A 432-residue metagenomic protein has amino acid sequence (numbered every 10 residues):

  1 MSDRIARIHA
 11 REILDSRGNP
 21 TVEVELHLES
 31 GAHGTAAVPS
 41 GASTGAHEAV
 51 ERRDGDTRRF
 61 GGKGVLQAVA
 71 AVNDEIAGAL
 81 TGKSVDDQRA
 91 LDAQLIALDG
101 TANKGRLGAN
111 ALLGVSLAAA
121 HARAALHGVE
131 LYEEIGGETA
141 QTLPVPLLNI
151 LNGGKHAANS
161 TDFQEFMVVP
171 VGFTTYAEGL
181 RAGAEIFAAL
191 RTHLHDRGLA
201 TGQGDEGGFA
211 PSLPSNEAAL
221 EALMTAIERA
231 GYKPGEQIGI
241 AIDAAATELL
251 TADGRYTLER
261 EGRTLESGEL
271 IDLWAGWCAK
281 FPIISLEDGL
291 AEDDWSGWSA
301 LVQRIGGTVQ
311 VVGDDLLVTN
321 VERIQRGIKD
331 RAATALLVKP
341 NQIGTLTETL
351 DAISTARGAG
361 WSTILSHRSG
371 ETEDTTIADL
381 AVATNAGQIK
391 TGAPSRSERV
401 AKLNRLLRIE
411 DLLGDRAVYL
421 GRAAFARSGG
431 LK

Functional and structural regions predicted by a protein language model:
M1-T21: Short, Gly/Pro- and small/polar-rich lid/capping loops
E12, V22-E29, A37-S40, L148-V168 (+4 more regions): Short beta-strand elements
D15-R17, G100-L117, P146-A158, Q203: Glycine/serine-rich anion-binding loops at beta->alpha junctions that coordinate negatively charged ligand groups
P39-V129, L180, G208: Metal- or metallocofactor-binding catalytic centers and their adjacent structured scaffolds across diverse enzyme
H47, Q141-G207: Mobile "lid/hinge" segments at catalytic clefts and subdomain interfaces of large enzymes
V129-L147: Glycine/threonine-rich beta-strand-loop-alpha-helix active-site module that forms ligand/phosphate-binding
E217-L431: Catalytic core of soluble alpha/beta enzymes
